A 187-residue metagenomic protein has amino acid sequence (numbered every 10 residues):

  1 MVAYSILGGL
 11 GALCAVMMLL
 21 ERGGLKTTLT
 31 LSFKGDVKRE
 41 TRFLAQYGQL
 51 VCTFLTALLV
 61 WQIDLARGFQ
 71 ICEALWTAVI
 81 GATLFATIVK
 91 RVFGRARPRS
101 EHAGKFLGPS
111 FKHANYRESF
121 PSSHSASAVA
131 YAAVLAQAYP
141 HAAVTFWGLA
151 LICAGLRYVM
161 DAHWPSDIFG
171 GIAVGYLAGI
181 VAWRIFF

Functional and structural regions predicted by a protein language model:
M1-T56, K90-A114: N-terminal transmembrane-helix/juxtamembrane module of multi-pass inner/ER membrane proteins
C14-M18, A78-K90, A150-C153, R157: Alpha-helical transmembrane segments of multi-pass membrane proteins
K26, L65, G94-R99, A162 (+2 more regions): Transmembrane helix-loop junctions in multipass membrane proteins, especially transporters and channels
D36-V37, A66-I71, R99, Y139-T145 (+1 more regions): Membrane-helix interface segments
Q49-Q62, H124, I180-F187: Hydrophobic alpha-helical transmembrane segments in multi-pass integral membrane proteins
L59-I88: Interfacial segments of alpha-helical transmembrane regions
A82-P98, G170-G171, G175-Y176: Hydrophobic alpha-helical transmembrane segments of integral membrane proteins
A103-F187: Membrane-embedded catalytic cores of phosphoryl/pyrophosphoryl-handling enzymes
